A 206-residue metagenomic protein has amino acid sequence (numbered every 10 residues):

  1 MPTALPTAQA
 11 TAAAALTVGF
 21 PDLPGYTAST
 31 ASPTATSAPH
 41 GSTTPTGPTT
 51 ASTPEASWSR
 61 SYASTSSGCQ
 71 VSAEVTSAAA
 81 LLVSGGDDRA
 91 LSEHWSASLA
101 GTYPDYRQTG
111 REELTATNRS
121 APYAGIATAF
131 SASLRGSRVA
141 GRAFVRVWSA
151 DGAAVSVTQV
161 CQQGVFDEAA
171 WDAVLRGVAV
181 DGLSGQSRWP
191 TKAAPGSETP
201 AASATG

Functional and structural regions predicted by a protein language model:
M1, G68-V71, V160-Q162: Sequence contexts marking disulfide-bonded cysteines in secreted/extracellular proteins
M1-V18, S29-E55, S184-G206: N-terminal low-complexity, Pro/Thr-rich disordered segments that flank secretion/membrane-targeting signals
V18-Y26, A153-G206: Surface-exposed amphipathic alpha-helical segments
P24-D87: Secretory pathway targeting signatures of secreted, lumenal, and periplasmic proteins
S32, V75-S77, F130-A132, A143 (+1 more regions): A mature extracytoplasmic/lumenal domain signature
W58-A63, A140-A150: Short, surface-exposed beta-strand/loop micro-motifs that present aromatic residues
G68, Y123, R138, S149-S156: Coil-to-beta-strand transition motifs
E93-V145: Signature of long, low-cysteine stretches enriched in small and polar/charged residues
